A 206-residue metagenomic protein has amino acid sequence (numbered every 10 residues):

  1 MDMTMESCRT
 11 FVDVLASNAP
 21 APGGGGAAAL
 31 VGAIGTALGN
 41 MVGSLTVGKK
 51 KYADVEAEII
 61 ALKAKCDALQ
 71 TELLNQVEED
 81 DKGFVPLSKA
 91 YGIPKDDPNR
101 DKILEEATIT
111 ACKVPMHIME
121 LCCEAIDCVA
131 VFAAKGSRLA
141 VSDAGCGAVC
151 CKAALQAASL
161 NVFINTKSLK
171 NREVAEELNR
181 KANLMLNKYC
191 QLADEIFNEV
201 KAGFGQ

Functional and structural regions predicted by a protein language model:
M3-A21: Short, hydrophobic/aliphatic alpha-helical segments
S17-N40, A140-A158: Conserved phosphate/anionic-ligand binding catalytic regions in large, soluble enzymes, centered on
L30-I34, L62, L69-Q76, A107 (+6 more regions): Amphipathic alpha-helix face/heptad-repeat signature
M41-A53: Transmembrane signal-anchor/signal-peptide helices with a preference for the extracytoplasmic
K50-K89, M185: A structural-propensity feature for long, helix-poor, extended segments
E79-Y91, A193-Q206: Long, charge-rich low-complexity segments
D80-V149, A153, N165: Amphipathic alpha-helical interface segments
I118, A125, A140-E199, Q206: Preference for long, well-ordered alpha-helical segments
